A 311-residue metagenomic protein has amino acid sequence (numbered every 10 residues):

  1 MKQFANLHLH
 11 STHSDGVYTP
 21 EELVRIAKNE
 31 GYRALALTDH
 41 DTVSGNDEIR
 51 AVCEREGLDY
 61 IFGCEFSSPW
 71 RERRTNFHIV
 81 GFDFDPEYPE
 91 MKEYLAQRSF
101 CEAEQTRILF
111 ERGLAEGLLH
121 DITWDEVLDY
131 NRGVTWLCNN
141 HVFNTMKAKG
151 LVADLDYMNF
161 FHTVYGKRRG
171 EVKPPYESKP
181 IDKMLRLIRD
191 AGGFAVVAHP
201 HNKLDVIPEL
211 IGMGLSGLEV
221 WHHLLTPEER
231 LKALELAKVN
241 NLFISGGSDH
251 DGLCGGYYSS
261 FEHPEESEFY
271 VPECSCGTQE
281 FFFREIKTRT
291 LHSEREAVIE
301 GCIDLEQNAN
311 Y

Functional and structural regions predicted by a protein language model:
M1-R74, V164-K167, K173-R189, F194-V197 (+2 more regions): An N-terminally biased module of ancient metal coordination in phosphate/nucleic-acid-related enzymes
H13, Y60, H78, K147 (+3 more regions): Generic detector of intrinsically disordered, low-complexity, polar/charged segments
E21, I26, L35, Q97 (+6 more regions): Generic signature of intrinsically disordered, low-complexity segments enriched in small/polar residues
E54-P208, K287, G301-A309: Extended substrate/RNA-proximal surfaces in nucleic-acid metabolism proteins
G256-Y311: His/Asp/Glu-enriched, well-ordered alpha-helical/loop segment that forms or immediately abuts the divalent-metal
